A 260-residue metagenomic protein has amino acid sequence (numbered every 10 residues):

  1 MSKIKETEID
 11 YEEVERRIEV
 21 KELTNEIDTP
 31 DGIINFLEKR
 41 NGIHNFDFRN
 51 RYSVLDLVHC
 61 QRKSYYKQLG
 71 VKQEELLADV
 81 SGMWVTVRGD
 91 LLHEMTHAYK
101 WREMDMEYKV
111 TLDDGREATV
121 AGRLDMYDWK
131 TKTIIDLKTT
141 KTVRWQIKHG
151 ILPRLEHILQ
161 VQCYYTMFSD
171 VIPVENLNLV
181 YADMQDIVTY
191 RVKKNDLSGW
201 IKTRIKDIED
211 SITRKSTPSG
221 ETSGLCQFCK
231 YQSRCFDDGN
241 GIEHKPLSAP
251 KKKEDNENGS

Functional and structural regions predicted by a protein language model:
M1-I134, K141-K148: Metal-dependent nuclease catalytic cores that hydrolyze phosphodiester bonds in DNA/RNA, characterized by
S2-T29, I151, C163-S260: Metal-dependent nuclease catalytic regions and adjoining charged, substrate-binding loops involved in nucleic-acid end
T119-A121, E156, E221: A generic fold-level signal
I134-D136, R204: Active-site-adjacent bridging/hinge elements
K138-T142, A182-Q185: Short connector loops/turns at beta-strand edges and beta->alpha or beta->beta junctions
P153-Q160: Short, conserved glycine- and acidic-residue-centered signature motifs in active-site or ligand-binding loops
